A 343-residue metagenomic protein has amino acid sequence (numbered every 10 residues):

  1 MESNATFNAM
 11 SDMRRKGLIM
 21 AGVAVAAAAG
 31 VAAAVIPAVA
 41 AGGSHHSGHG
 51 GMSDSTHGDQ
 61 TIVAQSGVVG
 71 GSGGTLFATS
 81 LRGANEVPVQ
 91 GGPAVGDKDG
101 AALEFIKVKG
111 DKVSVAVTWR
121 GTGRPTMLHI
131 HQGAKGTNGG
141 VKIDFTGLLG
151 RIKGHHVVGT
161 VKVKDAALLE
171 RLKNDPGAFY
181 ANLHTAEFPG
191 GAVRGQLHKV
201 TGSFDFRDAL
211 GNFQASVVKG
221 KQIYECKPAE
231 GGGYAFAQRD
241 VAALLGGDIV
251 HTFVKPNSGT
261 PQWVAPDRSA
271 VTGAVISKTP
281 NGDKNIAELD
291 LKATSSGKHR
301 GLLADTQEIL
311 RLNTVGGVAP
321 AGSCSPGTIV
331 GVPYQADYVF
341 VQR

Functional and structural regions predicted by a protein language model:
E2-L128, Q132-E230: Metal-centered catalytic cores of metalloenzymes
K199-I223, E230-R343: Primary mode marks residue(s) on the alpha4-beta5-alpha5 output face of response regulator receiver
